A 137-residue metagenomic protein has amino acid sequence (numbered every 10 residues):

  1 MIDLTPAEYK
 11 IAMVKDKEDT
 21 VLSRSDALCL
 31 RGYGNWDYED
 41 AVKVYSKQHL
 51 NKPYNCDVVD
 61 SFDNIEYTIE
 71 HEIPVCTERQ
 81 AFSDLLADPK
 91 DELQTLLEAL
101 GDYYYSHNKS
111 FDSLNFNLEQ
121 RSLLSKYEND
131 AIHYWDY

Functional and structural regions predicted by a protein language model:
M1-V75, D84, P89-N117: Short gly/ser-rich loop at a beta-strand->alpha-helix junction or flexible surface loop bordering the NTP-binding
S113-Y137: Structured mid-to-C-terminal alpha-helical surface segments
